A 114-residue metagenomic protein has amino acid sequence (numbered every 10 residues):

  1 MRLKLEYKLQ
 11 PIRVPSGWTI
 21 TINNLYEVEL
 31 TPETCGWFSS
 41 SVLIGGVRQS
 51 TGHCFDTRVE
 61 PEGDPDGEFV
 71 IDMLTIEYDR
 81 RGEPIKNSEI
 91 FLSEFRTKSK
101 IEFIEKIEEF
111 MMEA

Functional and structural regions predicted by a protein language model:
M1-C54: Negatively charged, low-complexity tracts enriched in Asp/Glu with abundant Ser/Thr
H53-K98: Intrinsically disordered, low-complexity regulatory segments enriched in Ser/Thr/Pro and charged residues
